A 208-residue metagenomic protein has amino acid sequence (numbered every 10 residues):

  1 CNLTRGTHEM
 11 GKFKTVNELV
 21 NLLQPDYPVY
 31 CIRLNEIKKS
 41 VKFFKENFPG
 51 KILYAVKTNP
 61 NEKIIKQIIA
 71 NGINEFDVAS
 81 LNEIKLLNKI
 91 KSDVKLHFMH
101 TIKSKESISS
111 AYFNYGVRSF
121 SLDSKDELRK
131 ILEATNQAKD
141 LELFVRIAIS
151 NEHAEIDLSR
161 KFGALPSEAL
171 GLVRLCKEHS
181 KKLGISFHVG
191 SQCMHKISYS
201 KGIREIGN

Functional and structural regions predicted by a protein language model:
C1-L141, R174-K181: A charged N-terminal "starter" segment
E9, A134, I149-N208: Active-site loop/helix belt of alpha/beta enzymes
I102-S104, K125-L128, A148-E152, G190-Q192: Short acidic/polar capping segments at secondary-structure boundaries
E142-A148: ATP-grasp fold ATP-binding core
